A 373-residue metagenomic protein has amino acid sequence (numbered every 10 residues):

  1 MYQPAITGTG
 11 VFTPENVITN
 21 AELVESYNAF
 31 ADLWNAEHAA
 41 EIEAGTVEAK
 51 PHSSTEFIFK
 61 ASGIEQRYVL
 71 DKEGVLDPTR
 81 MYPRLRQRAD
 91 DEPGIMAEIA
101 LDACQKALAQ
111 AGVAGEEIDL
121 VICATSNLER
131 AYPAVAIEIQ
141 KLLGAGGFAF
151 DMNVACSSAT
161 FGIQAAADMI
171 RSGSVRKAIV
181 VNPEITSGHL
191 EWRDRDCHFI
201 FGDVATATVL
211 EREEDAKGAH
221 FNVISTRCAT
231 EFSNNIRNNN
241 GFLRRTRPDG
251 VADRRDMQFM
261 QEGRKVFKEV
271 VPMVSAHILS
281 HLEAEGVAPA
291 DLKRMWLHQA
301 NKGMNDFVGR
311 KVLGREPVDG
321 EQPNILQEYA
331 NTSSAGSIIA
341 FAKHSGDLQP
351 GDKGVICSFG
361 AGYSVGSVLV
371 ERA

Functional and structural regions predicted by a protein language model:
M1-P93, D194-K268, P272, A276 (+1 more regions): Condensing-enzyme catalytic core mediating Claisen C-C bond formation in acyl metabolism
I6, S54-V154, A284-N305: Conserved beta-ketoacyl condensing-enzyme motif
T7, A124, N153, A178-E184 (+2 more regions): Short beta-strand segments
V17-I18, Y132-V135, I163-Q164, H189-R195 (+2 more regions): Short acidic, glycine/serine/threonine-rich loops at helix termini
L101-C104, L108, N127-L128, K141-F148 (+4 more regions): Claisen-condensing/thiolase-fold acyl-transfer catalytic domains that form or cleave C-C bonds in fatty acid
S126-G144, I179-T186, R244-A252, N305-V318: Acidic-glycine-rich active-site phosphate/pyrophosphate-binding loop
F150, N182-P183, L190, E231-N239 (+1 more regions): Acyl-CoA/ACP chain-elongation machinery
S174-A205: Flexible, glycine-rich active-site loops centered on histidine and acidic residues that chelate a metal or position
